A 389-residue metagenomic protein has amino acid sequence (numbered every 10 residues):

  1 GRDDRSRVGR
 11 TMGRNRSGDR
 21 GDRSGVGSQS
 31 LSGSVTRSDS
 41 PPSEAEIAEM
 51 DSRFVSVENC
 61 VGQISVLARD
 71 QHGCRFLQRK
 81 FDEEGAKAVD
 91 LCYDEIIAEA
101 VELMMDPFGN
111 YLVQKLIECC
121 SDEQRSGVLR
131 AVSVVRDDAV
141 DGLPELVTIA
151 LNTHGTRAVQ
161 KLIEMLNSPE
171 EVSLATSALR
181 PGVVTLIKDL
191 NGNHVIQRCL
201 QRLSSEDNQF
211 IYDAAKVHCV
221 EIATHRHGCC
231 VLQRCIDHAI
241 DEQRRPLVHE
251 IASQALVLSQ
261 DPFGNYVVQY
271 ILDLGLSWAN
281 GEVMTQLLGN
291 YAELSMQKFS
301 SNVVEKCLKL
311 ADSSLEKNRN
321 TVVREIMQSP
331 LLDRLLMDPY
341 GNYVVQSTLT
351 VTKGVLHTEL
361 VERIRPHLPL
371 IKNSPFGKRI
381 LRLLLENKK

Functional and structural regions predicted by a protein language model:
G1-K389: Eukaryotic gene-expression regulator signature that favors modular helical reader/repeat domains and their
